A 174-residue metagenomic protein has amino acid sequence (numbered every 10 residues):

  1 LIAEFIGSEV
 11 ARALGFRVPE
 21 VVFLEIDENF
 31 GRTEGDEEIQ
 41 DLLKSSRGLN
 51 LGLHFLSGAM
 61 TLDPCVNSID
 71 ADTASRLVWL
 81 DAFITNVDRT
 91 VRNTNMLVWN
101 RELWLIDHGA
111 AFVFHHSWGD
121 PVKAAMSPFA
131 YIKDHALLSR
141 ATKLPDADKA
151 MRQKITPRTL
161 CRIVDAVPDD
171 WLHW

Functional and structural regions predicted by a protein language model:
L1-C65, A74-L77, F83-V87, T94 (+2 more regions): Conserved ATP-binding subdomain of kinase catalytic cores across diverse folds
D70-A71: Conserved catalytic core of the tyrosine transesterase superfamily
W99-W174: C-terminal catalytic region of ATP-dependent kinase domains
